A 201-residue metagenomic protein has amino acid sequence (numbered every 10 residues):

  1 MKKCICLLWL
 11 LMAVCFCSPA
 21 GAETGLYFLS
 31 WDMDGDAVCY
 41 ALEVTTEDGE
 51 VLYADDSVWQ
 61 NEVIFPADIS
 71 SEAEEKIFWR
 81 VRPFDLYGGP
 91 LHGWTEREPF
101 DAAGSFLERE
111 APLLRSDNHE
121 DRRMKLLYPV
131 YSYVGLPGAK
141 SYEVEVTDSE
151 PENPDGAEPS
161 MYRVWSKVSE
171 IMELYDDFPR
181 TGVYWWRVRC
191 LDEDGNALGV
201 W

Functional and structural regions predicted by a protein language model:
L8-F16: Bacterial N-terminal signal peptides
A20-Y27, D101-V130: Short, compositionally biased P/S/T/A/G/V-rich stretches that sit at domain boundaries
G25-D36, Y128-G138: Conserved aromatic anchor
M33, A67-A73, G135, Y175-R180: Short, flexible loop/turn segments at beta-strand junctions in immunoglobulin-like and fibronectin type III
Y40-L42, Y142-V144: Short beta-strand elements bearing conserved aromatic residues within extracellular beta-rich modules
A54-Q60, Y162-S169: Short beta-strand segments within Ig-like beta-sandwich modules, predominantly Fibronectin type-III
S70-G89, F178-G195: Beta-strand-rich modules
L86-L107, E193-W201: Extracellular fibronectin type III
